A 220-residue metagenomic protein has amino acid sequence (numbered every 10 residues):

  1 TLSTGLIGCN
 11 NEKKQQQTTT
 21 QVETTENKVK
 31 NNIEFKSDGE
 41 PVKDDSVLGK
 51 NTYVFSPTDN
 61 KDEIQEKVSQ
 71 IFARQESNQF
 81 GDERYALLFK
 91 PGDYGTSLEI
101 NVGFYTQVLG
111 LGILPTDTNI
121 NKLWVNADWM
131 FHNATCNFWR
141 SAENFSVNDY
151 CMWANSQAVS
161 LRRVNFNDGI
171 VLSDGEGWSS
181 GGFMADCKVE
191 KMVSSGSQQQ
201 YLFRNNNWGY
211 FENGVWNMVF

Functional and structural regions predicted by a protein language model:
G5-G8: C-terminal motif of bacterial Sec signal peptides marking the signal peptidase cleavage site
N10-E12: Bacterial signal peptide processing site
N27, N31-E40, V47-K50, L161 (+2 more regions): Predominantly polar beta-repeat domains that present long G/T/S/D/N-rich surfaces used to bind, process, or adhere
Y53, P57-Q107, I113-T116, L123-V125: N-terminal extracellular ligand-recognition/capping segment immediately after the signal peptide
D59, D93-Y94, G112, W124 (+4 more regions): Residues at the loop-to-beta-strand transition
E63-F80, Y94-G103, N133, Y150-A158 (+2 more regions): Short, T/G/N/S-enriched strand-turn elements that build extracellular solenoid repeat scaffolds
K90, L109-L111, N121, F145-N148 (+4 more regions): Feature marks extracellular polysaccharide-active and adherence modules
L109, H132-Y150, Q157-F166: Parallel beta-helix/beta-solenoid
